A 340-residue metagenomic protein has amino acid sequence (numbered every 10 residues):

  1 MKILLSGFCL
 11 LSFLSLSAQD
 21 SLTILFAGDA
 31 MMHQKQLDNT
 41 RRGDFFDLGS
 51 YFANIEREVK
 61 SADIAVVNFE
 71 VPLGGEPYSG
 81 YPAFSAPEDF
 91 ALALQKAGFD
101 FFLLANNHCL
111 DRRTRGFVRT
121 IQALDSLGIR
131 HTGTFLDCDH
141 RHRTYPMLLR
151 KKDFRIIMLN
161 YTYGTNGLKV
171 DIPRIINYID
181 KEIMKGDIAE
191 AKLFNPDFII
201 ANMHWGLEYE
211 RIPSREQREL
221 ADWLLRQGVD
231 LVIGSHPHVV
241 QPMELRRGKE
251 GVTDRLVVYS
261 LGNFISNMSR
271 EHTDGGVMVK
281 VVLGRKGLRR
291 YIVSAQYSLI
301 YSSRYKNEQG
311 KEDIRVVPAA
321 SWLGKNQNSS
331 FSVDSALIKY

Functional and structural regions predicted by a protein language model:
M1-Q19: Bacterial Sec-dependent N-terminal signal peptides
Q19-Y340: Acidic, metal/ion-coordinating pockets
